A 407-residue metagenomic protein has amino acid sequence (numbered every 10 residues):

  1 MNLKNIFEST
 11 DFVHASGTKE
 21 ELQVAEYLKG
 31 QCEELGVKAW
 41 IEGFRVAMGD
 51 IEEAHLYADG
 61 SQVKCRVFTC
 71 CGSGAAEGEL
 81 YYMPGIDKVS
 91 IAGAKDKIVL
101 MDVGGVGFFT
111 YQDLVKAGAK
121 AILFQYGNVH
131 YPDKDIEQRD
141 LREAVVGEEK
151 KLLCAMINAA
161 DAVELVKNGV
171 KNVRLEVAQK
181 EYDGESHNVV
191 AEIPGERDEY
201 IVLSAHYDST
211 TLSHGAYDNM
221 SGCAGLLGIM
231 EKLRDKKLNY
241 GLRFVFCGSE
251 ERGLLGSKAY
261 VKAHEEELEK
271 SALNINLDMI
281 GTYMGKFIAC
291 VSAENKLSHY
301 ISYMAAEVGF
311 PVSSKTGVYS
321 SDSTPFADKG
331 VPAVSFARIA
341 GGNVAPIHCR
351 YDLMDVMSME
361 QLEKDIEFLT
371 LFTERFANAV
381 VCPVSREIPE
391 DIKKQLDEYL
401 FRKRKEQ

Functional and structural regions predicted by a protein language model:
M1-I98: Noncatalytic luminal/extracellular "stalk/propeptide" segments of secretory-pathway proteins
M1-L22, L35, P132-E143, D208 (+2 more regions): N-terminal capping segment at the start of a domain
D11-K19, L100-G104, K150-L152, V177 (+5 more regions): Second-shell loop/turn segments in exported
C32-E33, V103, V115, V189 (+2 more regions): Alpha-helical metal-binding/catalytic segments enriched in His/Glu/Asp
S61-V67, C71-Y82, I86-K88, Q138-A216 (+2 more regions): Soluble metallo-hydrolase cores and metallopeptidase-like ectodomains found primarily in the secretory/periplasmic
C65-G147, K151-L153, V312: Extracellular/luminal Protease-associated
D198, C247-P346: Metal-dependent peptidase/peptidase-like ectodomains
E231, N343-Q407: His/Asp/Glu-rich mid-to-C-terminal helical/loop segments that flank catalytic regions of hydrolases
